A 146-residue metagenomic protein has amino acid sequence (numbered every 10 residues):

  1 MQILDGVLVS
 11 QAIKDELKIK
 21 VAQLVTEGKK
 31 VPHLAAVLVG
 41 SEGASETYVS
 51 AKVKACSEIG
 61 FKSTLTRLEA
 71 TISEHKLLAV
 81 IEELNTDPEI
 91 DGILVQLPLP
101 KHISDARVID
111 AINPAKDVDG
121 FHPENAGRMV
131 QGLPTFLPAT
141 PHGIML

Functional and structural regions predicted by a protein language model:
M1-G28: Positively charged, low-complexity intrinsically disordered leader regions
V31-G40: Short beta-strand segments enriched in small/hydrophobic residues
V39-K54, T135-L146: Glycine-rich phosphate/diphosphate-binding loop of Rossmann-like nucleotide-binding domains
E46-V53, A79-I81, A106-I109: Glycine-rich loop at the start of a catalytic domain that most often binds anionic cofactors/ligands
C56-T71: Short beta-strand elements in bilobed, periplasmic/extracellular small-molecule ligand-binding domains
E58-G60, E83-T86, I112-A115: Non-catalytic terminal and connector segments of soluble metabolic enzymes
K76-P88: Short, well-structured alpha-helical segments in soluble
V95-L146: Anion-binding alpha/beta catalytic cores of soluble intermediary-metabolism enzymes, centered on
